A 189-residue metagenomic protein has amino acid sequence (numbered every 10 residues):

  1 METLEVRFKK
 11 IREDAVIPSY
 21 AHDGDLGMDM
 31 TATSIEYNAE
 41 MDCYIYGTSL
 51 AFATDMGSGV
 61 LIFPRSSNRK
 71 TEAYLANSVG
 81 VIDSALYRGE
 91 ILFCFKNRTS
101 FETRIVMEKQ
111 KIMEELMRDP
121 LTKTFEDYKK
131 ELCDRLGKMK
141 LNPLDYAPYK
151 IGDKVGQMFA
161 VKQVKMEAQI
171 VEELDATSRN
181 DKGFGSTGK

Functional and structural regions predicted by a protein language model:
M1-K189: DUTPase catalytic domain/fold
